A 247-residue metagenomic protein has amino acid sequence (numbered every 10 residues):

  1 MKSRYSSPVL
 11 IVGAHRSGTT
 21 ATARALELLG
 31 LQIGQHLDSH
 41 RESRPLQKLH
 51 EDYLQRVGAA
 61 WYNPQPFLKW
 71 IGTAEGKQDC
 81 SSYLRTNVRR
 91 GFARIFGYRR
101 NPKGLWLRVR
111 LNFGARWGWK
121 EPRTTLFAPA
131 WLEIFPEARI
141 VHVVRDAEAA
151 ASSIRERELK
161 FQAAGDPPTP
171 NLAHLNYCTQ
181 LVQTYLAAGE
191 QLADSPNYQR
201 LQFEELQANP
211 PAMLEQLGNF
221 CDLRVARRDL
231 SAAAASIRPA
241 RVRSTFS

Functional and structural regions predicted by a protein language model:
M1-K2, Q32, I71-K77, W117-W119 (+4 more regions): Bulky hydrophobic/aromatic packing residues
M1-R99, S236-I237: PAPS-dependent sulfotransferase catalytic core
L37, R228-S231: A short, aromatic/hydrophobic, helix- or strand-capping loop or linear motif that either lines the entrance/gate
R44-K48, A128, N209-M213, I237-R241: Short, solvent-exposed polar/charged micro-motifs at secondary-structure junctions
K48-D52, E156-R157, R241-R243: Short low-complexity, flexible loop/linker segments enriched in glycine and/or proline with clustered acidic
V57-Y62, A164-P170, F246-S247: A general structural signal for short secondary-structure boundary/capping elements
G104-R228: PAPS-dependent sulfotransferase catalytic domain
A233-S247: C-terminal accessory extensions appended to soluble enzyme cores
